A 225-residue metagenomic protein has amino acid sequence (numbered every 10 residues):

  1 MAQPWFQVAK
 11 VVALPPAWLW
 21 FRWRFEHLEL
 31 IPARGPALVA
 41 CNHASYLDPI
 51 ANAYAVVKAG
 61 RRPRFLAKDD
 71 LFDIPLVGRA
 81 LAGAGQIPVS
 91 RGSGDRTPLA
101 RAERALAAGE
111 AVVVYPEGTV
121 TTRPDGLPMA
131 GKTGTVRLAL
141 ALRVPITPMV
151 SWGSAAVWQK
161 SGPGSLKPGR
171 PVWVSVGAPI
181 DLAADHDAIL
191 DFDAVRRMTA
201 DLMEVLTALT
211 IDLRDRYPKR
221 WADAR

Functional and structural regions predicted by a protein language model:
M1-A33, A51, P75-A84: A transmembrane-helix-recognition feature enriched in membrane-embedded lipid enzymes and envelope glyco-/phospholipid
P4-W5, T97-R225: Non-catalytic C-terminal accessory region of glycerolipid acyltransferases and related lyso-lipid remodeling enzymes
A13, G83-V89, G118-T122: Short, basic, glycine/proline-bearing loop/turn elements
P16-W18, V56-K58, A80-L81, A105 (+1 more regions): A generic structural signal for well-ordered alpha-helical segments
W18-F25, R96, A155-W158: Short gly/ser/thr-rich secondary-structure transition/capping motifs
H27, N42, A67-K68, G85 (+2 more regions): A secondary-structure boundary/capping signal
E29, H43-A44, D69-L71, G92 (+3 more regions): Short, flexible active-site-adjacent loop segments at beta-strand->alpha-helix junctions, enriched in small/polar
P32-S93: Catalytic core of membrane glycerolipid acyltransferases/transacylases, capturing the structured, soluble-facing
